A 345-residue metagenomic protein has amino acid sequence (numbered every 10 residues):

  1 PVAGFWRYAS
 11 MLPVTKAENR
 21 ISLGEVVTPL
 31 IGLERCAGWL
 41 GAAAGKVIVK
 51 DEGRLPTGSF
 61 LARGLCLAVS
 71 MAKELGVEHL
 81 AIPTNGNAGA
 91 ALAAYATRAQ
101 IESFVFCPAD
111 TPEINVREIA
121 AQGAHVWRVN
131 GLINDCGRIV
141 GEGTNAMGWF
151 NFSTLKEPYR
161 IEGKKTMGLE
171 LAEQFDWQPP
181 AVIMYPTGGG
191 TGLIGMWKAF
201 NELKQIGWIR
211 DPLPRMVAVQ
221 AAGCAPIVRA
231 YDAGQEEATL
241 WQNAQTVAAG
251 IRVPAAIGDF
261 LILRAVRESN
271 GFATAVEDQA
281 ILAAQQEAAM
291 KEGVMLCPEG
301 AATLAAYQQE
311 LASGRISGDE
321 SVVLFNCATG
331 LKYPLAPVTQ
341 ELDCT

Functional and structural regions predicted by a protein language model:
P1-T345: PLP-dependent amino-acid enzyme catalytic core
